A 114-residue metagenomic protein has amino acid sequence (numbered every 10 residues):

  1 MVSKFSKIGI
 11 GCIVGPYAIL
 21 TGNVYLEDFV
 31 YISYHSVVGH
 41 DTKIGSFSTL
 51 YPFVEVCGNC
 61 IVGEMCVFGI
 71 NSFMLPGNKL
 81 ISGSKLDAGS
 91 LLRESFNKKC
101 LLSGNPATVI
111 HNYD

Functional and structural regions predicted by a protein language model:
M1-I110: Structural signal for interior beta-strand "rungs" in well-ordered beta-sheet cores of soluble enzyme domains
